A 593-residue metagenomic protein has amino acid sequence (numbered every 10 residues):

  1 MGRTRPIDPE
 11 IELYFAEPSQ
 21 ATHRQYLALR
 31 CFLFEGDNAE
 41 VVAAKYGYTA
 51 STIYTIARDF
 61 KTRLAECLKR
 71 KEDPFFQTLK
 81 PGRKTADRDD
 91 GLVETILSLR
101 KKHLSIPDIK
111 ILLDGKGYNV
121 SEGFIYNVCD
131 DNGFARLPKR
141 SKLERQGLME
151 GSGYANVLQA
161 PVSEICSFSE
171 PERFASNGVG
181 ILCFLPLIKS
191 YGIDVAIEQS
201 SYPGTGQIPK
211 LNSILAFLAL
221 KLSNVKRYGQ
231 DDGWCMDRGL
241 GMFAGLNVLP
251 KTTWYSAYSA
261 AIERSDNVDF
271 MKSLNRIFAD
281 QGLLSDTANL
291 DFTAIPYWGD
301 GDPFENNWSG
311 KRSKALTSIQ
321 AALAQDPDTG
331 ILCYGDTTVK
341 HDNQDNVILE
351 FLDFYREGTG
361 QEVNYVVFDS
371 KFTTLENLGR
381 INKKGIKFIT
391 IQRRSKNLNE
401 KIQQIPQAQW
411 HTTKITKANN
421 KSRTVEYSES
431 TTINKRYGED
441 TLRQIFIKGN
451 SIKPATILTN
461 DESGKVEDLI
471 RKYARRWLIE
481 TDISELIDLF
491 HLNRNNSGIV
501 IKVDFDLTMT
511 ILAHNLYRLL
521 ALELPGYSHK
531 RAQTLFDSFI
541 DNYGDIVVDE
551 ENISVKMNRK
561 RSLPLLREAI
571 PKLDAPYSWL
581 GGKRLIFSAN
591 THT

Functional and structural regions predicted by a protein language model:
G2-Q25, L79-G91, Y202-P209: Short, Lys/Arg-enriched anionic-surface-contact patches
T4, A39, K45, T49-S98 (+4 more regions): Short, basic alpha-helical/linker "hinge" immediately adjacent to a nucleic-acid-recognition surface
A21-D37, D90-L104, I214-L222: Short, amphipathic alpha-helical "recognition" segments used to contact nucleic acids or chromatin
A43, K110, D114, D232: The alpha-helix within a helix-turn-helix
A44-T55, D114-N127, G206-Q207, D237-T253: Short, basic interhelical loop/turn and adjoining N-cap of the next helix at nucleic-acid- or acidic-partner-contacting
R83-N119: A short, amphipathic alpha-helix used for macromolecular contacts
I106-Q146: Conserved short alpha-helical interface segments
P161-S176, I193-T593: Anion-binding and metal-coordination hotspots
